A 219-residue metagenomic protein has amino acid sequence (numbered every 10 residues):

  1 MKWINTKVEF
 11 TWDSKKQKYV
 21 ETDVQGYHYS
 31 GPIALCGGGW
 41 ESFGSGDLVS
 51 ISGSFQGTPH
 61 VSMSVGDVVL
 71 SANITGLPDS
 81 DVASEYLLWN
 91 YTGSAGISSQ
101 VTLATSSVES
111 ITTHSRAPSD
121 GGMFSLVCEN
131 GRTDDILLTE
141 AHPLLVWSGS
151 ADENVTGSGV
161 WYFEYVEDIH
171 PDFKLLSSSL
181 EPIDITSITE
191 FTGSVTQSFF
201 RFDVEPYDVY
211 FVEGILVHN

Functional and structural regions predicted by a protein language model:
M1, I33-N219: HINT superfamily self-processing domains
M1-S42, S54: G/A/S/T/P/Q/N-biased, glycine-rich low-complexity segments that form flexible N-terminal tails, linkers, or propeptides
